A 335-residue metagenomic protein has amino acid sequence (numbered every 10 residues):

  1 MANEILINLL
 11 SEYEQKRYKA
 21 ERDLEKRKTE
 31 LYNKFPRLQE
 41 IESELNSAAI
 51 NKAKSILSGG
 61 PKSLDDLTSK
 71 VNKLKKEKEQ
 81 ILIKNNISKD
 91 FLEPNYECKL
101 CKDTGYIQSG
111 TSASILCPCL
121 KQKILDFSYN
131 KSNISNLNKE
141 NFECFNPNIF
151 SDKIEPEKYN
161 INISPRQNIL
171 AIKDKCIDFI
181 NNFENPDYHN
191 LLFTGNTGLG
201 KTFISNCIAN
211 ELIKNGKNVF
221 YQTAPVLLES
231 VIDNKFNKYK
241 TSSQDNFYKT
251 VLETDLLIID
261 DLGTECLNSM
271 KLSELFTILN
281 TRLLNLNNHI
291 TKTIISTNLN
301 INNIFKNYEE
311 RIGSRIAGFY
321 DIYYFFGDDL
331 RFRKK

Functional and structural regions predicted by a protein language model:
M1-E12, K16-E42: Short, charge/polar-rich alpha-helical segments
I83-E140: Interdomain "pre-motor" coupling segment immediately N-terminal to P-loop NTPase/helicase cores
N138-N190: Pre-Walker A (pre-P-loop) alpha-helix and adjacent loop at the N terminus of AAA/AAA+ ATPase modules, a conserved
I154-I172, Y188, I213, K217-E253: Short glycine-rich substrate-engagement loop in P-loop NTPases that contacts/grips substrate
I177-F183, S230, N234-L257, S273-L284 (+1 more regions): Conserved alpha-helical scaffold flanking the Walker A/P-loop in AAA+ ATPase domains
Y188-I204: Walker A/P-loop nucleotide-binding motif
H189, K217-N218, E253-L256, N285-I295: Loop/turn-to-beta-strand initiation segments
A209, L227-N234, G263-K335: Replace "adjacent to P-loop NTPase cores in ATP/GTP-dependent enzymes" with "adjacent to NTP-binding cores
